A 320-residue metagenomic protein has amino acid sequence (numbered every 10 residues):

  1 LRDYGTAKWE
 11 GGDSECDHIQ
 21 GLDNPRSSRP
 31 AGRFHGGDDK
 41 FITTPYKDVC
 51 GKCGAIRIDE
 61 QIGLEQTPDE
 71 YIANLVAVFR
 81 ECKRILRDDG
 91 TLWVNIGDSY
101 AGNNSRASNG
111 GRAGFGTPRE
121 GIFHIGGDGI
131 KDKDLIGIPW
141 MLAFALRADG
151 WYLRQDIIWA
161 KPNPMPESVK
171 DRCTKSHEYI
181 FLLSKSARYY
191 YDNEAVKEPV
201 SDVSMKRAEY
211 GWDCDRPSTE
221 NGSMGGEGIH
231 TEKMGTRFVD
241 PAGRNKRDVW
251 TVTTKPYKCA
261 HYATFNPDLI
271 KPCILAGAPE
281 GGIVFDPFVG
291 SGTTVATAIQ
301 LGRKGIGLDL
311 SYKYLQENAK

Functional and structural regions predicted by a protein language model:
L1-K320: S-adenosyl-L-methionine-dependent nucleic acid methyltransferase catalytic domains
